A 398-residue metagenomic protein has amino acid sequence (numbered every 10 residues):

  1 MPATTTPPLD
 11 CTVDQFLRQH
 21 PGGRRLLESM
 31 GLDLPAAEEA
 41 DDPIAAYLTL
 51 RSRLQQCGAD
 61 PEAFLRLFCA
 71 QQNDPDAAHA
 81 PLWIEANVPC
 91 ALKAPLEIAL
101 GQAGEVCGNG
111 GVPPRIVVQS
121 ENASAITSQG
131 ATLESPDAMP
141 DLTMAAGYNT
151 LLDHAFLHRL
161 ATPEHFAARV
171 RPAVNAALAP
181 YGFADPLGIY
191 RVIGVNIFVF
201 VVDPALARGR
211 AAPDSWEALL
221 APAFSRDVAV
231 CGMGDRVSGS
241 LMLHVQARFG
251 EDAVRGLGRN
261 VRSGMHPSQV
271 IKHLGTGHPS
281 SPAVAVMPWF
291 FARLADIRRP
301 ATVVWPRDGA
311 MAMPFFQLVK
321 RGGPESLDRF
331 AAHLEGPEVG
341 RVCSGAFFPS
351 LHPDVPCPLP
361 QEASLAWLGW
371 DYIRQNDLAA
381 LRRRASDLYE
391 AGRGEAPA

Functional and structural regions predicted by a protein language model:
Q71-D153: Early extracytoplasmic/lumenal segment of secretory-pathway proteins
A77-A78, E325, A332-A398: Extracellular/periplasmic juxtamembrane helices and adjacent flexible linkers that interface with membrane partners
T132-E134, P140-M144, A168-V199: A structural signal for short loop-to-beta-strand junctions that line the ligand-binding cleft of periplasmic/secreted
T162-P172, I297-M311, R321: Short beta-strand->loop
V199-L206, A312-E325, V342-A346: A bilobed periplasmic-binding-protein/Venus flytrap-type ligand-binding module shared by bacterial periplasmic
A205-P213, A247-D252, G322-L327: Short helix-loop capping/hinge motifs at secondary-structure junctions, enriched in acidic/polar residues
R208-F224: Flexible hinge/capping segments at coil-to-helix
A229-M233, V237-W305: Ligand-binding pocket segment of bilobal, Venus flytrap-like solute-binding proteins
